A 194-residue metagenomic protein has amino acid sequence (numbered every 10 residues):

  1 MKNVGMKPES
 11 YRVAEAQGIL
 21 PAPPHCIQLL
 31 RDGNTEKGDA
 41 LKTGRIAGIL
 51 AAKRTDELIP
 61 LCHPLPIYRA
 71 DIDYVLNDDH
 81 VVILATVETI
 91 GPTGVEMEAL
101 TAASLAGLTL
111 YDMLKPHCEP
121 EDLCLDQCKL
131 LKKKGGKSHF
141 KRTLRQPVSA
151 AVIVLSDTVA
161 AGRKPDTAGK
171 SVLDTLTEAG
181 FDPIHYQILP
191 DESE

Functional and structural regions predicted by a protein language model:
M1-L41, I46-P60, Y68-A151, V159-R163: C-terminal binding/interaction regions
I49, K53, K170-D174, E194: Internal, well-ordered alpha-helical scaffold/interface segments that support domain packing or protein-protein contacts
L65: Short, structured segments at the rim of ligand-binding sites
H80-V82, P190-E194: Structural motif
D112-K115, T143-D191: Glycine-rich phosphate/diphosphate-binding loop of Rossmann-like nucleotide-binding domains
